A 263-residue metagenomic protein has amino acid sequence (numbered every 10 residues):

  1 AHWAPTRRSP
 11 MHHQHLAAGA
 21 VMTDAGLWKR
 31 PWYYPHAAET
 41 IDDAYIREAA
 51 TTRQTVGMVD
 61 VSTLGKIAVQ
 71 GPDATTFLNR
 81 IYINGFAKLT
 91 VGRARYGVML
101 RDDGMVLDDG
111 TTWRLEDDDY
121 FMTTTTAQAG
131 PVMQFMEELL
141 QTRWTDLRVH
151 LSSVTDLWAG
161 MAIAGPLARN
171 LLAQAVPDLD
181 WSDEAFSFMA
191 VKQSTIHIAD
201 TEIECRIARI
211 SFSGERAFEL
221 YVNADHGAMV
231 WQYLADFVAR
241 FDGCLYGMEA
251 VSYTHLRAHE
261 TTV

Functional and structural regions predicted by a protein language model:
A1-L100, M105-L107, E249: Acidic, proline/glycine-enriched N-terminal capping motif
A50-S62, D108-D118, S152-S153, I203-R216: Residues forming anionic-ligand binding surfaces in small-molecule and nucleic-acid pockets of primarily soluble enzymes
P72-V106, L139, L167-I203: Internal amphipathic helical hairpin motif
K88-D118, M122-E138: Well-ordered mid-protein domain cores that form the structural environment of catalytic cofactors
T126-S153, A217-F218, V222-A250: Internal alpha/beta scaffold segment
M189-D225: The conserved catalytic core of RNA pseudouridine synthases
T254-T261: Conserved small/polar residues in nucleotide/adenosyl-binding loops
